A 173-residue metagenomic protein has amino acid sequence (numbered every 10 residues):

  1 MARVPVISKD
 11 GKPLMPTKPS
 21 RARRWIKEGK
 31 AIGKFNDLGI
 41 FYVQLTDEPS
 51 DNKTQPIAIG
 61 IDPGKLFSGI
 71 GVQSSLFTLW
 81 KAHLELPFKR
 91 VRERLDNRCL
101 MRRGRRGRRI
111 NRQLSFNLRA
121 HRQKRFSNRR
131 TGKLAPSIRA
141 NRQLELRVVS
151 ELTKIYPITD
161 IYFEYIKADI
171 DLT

Functional and structural regions predicted by a protein language model:
A2-R21, G29: Low-complexity, highly charged intrinsically disordered N-terminal segments that act as targeting/localization
R3, F41, K53, I57 (+1 more regions): Charge-biased, low-complexity intrinsically disordered regions
V6, P16, Y42, T54-Q55 (+3 more regions): Catalytic cores of nucleic-acid editing and processing enzymes, centered on the cytidine/adenosine deaminase
I7-S8, F35, Q73: Hydrophobic alpha-helical segments, especially N-terminal targeting/anchoring helices
T17-K53: Charged, flexible boundary elements
Q55-S74: Gly/Thr-rich phosphate-binding beta-strand-loop-beta motif of the actin/hexokinase/Hsp70
S75-T173: Substrate-contacting helices/loops that form the catalytic groove of nucleic-acid and nucleotide-polymer processing
